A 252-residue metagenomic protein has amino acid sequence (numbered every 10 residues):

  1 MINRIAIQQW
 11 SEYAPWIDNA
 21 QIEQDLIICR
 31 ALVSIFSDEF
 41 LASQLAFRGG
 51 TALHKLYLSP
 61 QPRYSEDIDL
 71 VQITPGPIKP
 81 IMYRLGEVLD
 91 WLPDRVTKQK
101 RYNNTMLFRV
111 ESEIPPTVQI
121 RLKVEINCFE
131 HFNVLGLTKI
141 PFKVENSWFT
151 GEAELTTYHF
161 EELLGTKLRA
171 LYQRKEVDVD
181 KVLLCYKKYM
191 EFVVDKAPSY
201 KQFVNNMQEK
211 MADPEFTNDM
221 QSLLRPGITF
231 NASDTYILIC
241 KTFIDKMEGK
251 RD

Functional and structural regions predicted by a protein language model:
M1-L45, L56-P62, I73-D252: Structured mid-to-C-terminal alpha-helical surface segments
F47-A52: Glycine-rich beta-strand-to-loop/alpha-helix junction loops that act as flexible
